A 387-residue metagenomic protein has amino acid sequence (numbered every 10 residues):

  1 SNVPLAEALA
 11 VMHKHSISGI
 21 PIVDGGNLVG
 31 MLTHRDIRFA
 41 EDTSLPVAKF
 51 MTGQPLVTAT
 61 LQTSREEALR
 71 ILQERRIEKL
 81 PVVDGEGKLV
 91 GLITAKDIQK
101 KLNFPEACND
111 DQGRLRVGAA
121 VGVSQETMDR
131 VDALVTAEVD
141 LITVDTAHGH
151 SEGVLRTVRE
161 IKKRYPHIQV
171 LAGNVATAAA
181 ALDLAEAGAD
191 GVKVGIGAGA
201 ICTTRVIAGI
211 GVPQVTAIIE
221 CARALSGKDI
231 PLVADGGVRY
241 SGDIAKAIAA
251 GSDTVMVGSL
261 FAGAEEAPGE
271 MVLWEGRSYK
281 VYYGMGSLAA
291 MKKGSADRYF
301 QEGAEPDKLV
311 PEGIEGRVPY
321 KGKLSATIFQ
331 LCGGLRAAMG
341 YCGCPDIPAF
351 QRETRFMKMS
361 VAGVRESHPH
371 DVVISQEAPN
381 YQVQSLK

Functional and structural regions predicted by a protein language model:
S1-V11, I22-V23, L28-M31, D42-E74 (+3 more regions): Bateman/CBS regulatory modules and CBS-like beta-alpha motifs in cytosolic regions of diverse proteins
K14-I17, P21, N27-T43, I77 (+3 more regions): Short beta->alpha transition motifs characteristic of CBS
G19-P21, T58-T60, K79, A120-G122 (+4 more regions): Catalytic beta/alpha-barrel core
A40, G118, A189-A198, V257-G258: Non-cysteine beta-strand/loop elements that form the S-adenosyl-L-methionine
A40, K88-C108, E126-R130, T146-V170 (+3 more regions): Active-site-adjacent beta->alpha loops and helix N-cap segments on the catalytic face of soluble alpha/beta enzymes
A59-T60, R70, A120, A187 (+2 more regions): Alpha/beta catalytic cores of nucleotide-metabolism and tRNA/nucleoside-modifying enzymes
D110-A120, E160-A176, G191, A224-G236: Short beta-strand/loop segments at the ligand-binding rim of alpha/beta enzyme cores
D129-A137, A176-V194, V238-D253: Catalytic cores of alpha/beta
